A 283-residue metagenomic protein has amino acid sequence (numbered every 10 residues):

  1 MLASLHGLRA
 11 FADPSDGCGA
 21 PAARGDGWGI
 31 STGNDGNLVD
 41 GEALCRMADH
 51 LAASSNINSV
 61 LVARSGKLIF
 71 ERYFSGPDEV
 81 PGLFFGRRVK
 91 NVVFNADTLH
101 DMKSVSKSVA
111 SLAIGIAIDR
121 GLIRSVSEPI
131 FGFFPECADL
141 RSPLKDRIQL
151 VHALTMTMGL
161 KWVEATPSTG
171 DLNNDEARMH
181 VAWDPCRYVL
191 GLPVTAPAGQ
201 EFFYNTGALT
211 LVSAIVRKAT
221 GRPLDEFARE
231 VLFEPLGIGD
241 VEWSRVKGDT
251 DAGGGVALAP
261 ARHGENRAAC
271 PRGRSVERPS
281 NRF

Functional and structural regions predicted by a protein language model:
M1-V92, K103, I118-R124, T155 (+2 more regions): N-terminal leader/targeting segments and the immediately adjacent pre-domain N-terminus
H6-R9, D13-G19, R24-G25, R262-R282: Low-complexity basic/metal-binding stretches
N37-L44, S55-N56, T98-S106, I123 (+8 more regions): Solvent-exposed, acidic/flexible segments
A43-L44, N95-D97, G170, L192-A198 (+2 more regions): Flexible glycine/proline-enriched surface loops and loop-helix/loop-strand junctions
G66, G86-R87, T98-V126, A153 (+2 more regions): Active-site SXXK
R72, P81-K90, P129-G132, T169-P197 (+1 more regions): Short, charged, amphipathic alpha-helices and their helix-cap/turn boundaries
N91, A96, D101, R120-L160 (+2 more regions): Active-site helix/loop module of the DD-peptidase/beta-lactamase fold, centered on the serine-lysine SxxK catalytic
A208-I215, G254-S275: Active-site-proximal alpha-helical segments within enzyme catalytic domains
